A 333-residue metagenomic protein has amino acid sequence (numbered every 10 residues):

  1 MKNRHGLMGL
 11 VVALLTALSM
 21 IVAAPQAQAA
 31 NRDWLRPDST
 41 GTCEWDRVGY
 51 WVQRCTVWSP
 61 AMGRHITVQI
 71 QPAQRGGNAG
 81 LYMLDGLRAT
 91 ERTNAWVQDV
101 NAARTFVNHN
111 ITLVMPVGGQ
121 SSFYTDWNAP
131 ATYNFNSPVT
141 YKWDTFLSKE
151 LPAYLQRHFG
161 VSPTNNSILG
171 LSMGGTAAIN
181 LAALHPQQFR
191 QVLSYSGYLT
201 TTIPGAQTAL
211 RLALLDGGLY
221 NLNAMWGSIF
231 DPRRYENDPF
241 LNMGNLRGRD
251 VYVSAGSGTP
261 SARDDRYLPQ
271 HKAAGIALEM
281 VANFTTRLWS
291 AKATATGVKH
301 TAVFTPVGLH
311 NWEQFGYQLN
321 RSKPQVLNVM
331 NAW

Functional and structural regions predicted by a protein language model:
M1-R4: N-terminal secretory signal peptides that target proteins for export/translocation
G6-L10, Q26-W333: Non-catalytic cap/lid and distal C-terminal segments of serine-dependent acyl enzymes
L10, L14-A17: Gram-negative bacterial Sec-dependent N-terminal signal peptides
A17-Q26: C-terminal segment of classical bacterial N-terminal signal peptides
